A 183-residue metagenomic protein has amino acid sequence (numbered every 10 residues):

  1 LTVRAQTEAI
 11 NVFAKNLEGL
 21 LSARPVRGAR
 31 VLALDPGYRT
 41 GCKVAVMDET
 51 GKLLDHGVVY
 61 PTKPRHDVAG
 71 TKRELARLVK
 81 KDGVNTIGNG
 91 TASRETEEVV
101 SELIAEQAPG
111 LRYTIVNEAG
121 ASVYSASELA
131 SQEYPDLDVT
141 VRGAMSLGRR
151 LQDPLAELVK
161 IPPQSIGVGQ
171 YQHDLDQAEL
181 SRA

Functional and structural regions predicted by a protein language model:
L1-R30, E49, K72-R77: Extended, highly charged clamp/arch subdomains and adjacent linkers that form or line substrate-binding channels
L20-R24, T50, L78-D82, G88 (+4 more regions): Conserved, well-folded catalytic cores of nucleic-acid-processing and energy-transducing macromolecular machines
P25-L53, L151: Gly/Thr-rich phosphate-binding beta-strand-loop-beta motif of the actin/hexokinase/Hsp70
L34-Y38, G90-A92, T96, V116-V123 (+1 more regions): A glycine-rich phosphate-binding loop feature that marks nucleotide/adenosyl-phosphate handling sites
G41-E49, V58-V59, T96-V100, Y124-A130 (+4 more regions): Short acidic, glycine/serine/threonine-rich loops at helix termini
K52-T86: Nucleic-acid-processing active sites and adjacent nucleic-acid-binding tracks, predominantly divalent metal-dependent
Q107-G143: Conserved phosphate-binding/catalytic loops in two-lobed NTP-binding clefts
Q132-A183: Long, highly charged, low-complexity intrinsically disordered interaction regions that mediate electrostatic DNA/RNA
